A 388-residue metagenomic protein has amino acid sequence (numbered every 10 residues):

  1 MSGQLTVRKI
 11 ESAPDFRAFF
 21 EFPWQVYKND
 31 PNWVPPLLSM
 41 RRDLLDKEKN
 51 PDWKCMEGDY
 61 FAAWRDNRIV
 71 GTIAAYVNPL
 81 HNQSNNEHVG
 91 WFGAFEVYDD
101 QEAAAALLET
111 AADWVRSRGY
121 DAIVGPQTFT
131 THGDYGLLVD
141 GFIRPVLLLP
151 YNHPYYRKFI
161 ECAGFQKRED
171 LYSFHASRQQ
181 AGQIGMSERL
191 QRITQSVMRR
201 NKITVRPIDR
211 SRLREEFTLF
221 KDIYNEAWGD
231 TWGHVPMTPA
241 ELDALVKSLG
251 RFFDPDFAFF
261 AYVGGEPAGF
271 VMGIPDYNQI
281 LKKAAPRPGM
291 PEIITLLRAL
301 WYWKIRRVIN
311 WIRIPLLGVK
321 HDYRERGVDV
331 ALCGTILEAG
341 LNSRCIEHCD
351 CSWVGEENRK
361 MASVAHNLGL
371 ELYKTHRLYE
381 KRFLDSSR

Functional and structural regions predicted by a protein language model:
S2-D43, A112: TRNA-binding/sensing appendages of the translation machinery
Q4-L5, P150-W232: Acyltransferase donor/substrate-recognition loop-hinge adjacent to the catalytic core
P23-R65, I73-Q83, P207, R212-L317: A conserved beta-strand-loop-helix scaffold within acyl/acetyltransferase catalytic domains
I69, P79-N82, T131-G133, A181-Q183 (+5 more regions): Flexible loop/turn segments at secondary-structure boundaries
Q83-G164, P288-L368: Acyl-donor binding region in acyl/amide transferases
Y262-G265, V271-Y277, P315-H321, L332 (+4 more regions): Active-site proximal loops enriched in glycine and acidic residues that flank catalytic Cys/His/Asp and coordinate
